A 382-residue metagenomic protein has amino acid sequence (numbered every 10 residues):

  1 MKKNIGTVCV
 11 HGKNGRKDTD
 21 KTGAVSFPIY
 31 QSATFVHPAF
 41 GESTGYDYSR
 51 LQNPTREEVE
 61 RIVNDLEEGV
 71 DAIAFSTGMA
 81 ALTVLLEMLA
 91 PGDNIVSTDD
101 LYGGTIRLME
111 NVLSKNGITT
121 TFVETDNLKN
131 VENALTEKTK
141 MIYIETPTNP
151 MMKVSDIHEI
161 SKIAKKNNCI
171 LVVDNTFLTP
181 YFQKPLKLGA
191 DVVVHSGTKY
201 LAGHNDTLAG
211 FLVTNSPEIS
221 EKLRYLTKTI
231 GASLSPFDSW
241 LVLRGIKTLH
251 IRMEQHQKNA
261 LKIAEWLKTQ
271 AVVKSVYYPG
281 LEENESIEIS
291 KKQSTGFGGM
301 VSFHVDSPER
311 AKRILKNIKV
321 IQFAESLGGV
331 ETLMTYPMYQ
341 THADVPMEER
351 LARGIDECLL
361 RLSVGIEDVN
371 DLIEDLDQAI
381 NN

Functional and structural regions predicted by a protein language model:
M1-N53, V59-I62: N-terminal "arm"/small-domain region of PLP-dependent enzymes with the aminotransferase-like
N14-D18, A72-V272, E288: Conserved PLP-enzyme active-site core in the AAT-like
T34-F35, F40, T214-E218, I246 (+1 more regions): Short loop segments at secondary-structure junctions
T34-T83, M88, G104-N111: Conserved N-terminal alpha-helix of the aminotransferase class I/II PLP-enzyme fold
I230-G231, I318-G328, A379-N382: A common structural junction motif
V242-I251, G298-D306, R361-G365: Short, well-ordered beta-strand elements within core beta-sheets of diverse protein domains
R252, E309, K316, T332-N382: PLP-dependent enzyme catalytic core of the Aspartate aminotransferase-like
L261-E325, V345-L351: Conserved small-domain helix->loop->beta segment predominantly found in fold-type I
